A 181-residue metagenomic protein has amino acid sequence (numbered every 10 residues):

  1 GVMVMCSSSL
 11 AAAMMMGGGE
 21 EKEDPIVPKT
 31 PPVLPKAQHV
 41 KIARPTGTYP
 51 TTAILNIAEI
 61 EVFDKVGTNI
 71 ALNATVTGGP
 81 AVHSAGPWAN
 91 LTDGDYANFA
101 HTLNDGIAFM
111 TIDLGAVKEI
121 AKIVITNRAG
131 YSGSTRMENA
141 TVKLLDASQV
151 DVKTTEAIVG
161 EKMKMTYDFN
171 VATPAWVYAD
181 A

Functional and structural regions predicted by a protein language model:
G1-E21: Single-pass alpha-helical membrane anchors
G19-V33: Acidic, proline-/serine-/threonine-rich low-complexity intrinsically disordered repeat tracts
P31-A37, T48-V117, R128-T135, A157-A181: Disordered, acidic Ser/Thr/Pro-rich linker "stalks" and the adjacent N-terminal cap of the next globular domain
I42, E119-G130: A short beta-strand element within beta-rich, extracytoplasmic domains of secreted/secretory-pathway proteins
I60-V62, I123, V142: Extracellular beta-strand elements of beta-rich domains used for carbohydrate recognition/degradation or cell-matrix
K65-G67, L145-V150: Change "in extracellular beta-sheet-rich domains … of secreted and cell-surface proteins" to "in beta-sheet-rich domains
S132-S148: Short, surface-exposed beta-strand/strand-loop-strand elements in extracellular ectodomains
